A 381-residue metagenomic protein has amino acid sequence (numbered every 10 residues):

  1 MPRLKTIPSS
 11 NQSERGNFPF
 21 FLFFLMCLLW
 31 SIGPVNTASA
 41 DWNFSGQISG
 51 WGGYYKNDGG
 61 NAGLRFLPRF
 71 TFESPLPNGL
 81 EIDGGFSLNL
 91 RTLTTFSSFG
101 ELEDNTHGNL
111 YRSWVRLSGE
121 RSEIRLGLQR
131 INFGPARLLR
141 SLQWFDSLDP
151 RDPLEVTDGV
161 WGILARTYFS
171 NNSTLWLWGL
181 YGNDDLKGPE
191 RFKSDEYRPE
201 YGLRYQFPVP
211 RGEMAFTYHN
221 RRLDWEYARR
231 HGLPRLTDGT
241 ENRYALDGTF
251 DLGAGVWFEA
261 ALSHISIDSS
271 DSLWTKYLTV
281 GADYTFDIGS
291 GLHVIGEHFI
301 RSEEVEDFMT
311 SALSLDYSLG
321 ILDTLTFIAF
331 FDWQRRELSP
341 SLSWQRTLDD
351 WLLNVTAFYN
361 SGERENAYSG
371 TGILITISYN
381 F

Functional and structural regions predicted by a protein language model:
A40-K56, I82-G84, S173: Transmembrane beta-strand segments of Gram-negative outer membrane beta-barrel proteins
D41, E73-G79, G119-S122, I131 (+7 more regions): Outer-membrane beta-barrel channels and translocator barrels
W51-N57, N89-F99, F133, D146-P150 (+7 more regions): Sequence/structural signature of outer-membrane beta-barrel proteins
G60-F66, T106-Y111, T157-W161, Y197-Y201 (+6 more regions): Residues that define the transmembrane beta-barrel architecture of outer-membrane proteins
P68-S74, R112-L117, I163-T167, L203-F207 (+6 more regions): Residues on the lipid-exposed face of transmembrane beta-strands in outer-membrane beta-barrel proteins
E73-L180: Outer membrane beta-barrel
V209-R211, T249-F330: Detector for outer-membrane/organellar transmembrane beta-barrel domains, recognizing the amphipathic beta-strand
R346, W351-L352, T356-Y359, A367-F381: Outer-membrane beta-barrel "beta-signal"
